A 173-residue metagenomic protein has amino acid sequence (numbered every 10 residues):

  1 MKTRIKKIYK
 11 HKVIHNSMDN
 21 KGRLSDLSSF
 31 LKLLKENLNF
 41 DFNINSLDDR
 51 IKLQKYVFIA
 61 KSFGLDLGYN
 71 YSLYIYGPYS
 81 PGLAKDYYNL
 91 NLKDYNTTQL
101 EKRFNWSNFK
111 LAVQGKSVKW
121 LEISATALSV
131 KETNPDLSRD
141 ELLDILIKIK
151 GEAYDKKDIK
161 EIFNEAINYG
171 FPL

Functional and structural regions predicted by a protein language model:
K2-L173: Domain-edge interaction signal
